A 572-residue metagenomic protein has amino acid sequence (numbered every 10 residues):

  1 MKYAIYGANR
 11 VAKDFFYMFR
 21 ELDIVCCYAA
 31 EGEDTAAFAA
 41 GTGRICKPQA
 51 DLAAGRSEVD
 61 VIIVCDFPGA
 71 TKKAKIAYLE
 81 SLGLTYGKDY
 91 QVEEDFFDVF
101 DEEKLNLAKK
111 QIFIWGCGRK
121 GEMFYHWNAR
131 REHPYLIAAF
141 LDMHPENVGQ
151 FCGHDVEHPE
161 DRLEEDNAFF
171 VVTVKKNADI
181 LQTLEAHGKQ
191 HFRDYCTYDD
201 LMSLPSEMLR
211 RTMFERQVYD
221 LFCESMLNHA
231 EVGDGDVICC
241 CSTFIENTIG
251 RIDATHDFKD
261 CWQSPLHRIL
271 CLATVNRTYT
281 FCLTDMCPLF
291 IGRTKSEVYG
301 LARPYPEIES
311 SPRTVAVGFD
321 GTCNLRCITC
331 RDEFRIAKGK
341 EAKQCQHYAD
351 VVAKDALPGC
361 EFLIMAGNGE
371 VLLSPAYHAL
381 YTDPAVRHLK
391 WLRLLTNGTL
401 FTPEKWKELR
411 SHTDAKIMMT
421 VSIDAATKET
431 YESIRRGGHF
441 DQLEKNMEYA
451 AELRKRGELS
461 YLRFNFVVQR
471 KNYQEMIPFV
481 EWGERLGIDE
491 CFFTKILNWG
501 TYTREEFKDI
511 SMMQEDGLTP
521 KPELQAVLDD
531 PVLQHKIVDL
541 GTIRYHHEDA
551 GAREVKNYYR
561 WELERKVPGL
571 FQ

Functional and structural regions predicted by a protein language model:
M1-L209: Hydrophobic, well-ordered beta-alpha structural blocks that scaffold small-molecule cofactor pockets
I5, V64, I114, V171-T173 (+9 more regions): Short beta-strand segments
A8-A12, F67-T71, C117-G121, P145-E146 (+13 more regions): Short, solvent-exposed loop/turn segments at secondary-structure junctions
C26, D101-E103, Y125, R130 (+4 more regions): Recognition helices and adjacent regulatory flanks at domain boundaries
E80, E185-G188, A385, R410 (+1 more regions): Non-catalytic positions within long, well-ordered alpha-helices that form the structural scaffold/packing of enzyme
S203-I238, F244-D253, G318-D320, G339-Q346 (+1 more regions): Radical SAM enzyme [4Fe-4S]-AdoMet core and its adjacent flexible, acidic and glycine-rich loops/tails across
R216, F244-L289, F571-Q572: Membrane-interface junctions of multi-pass transporters
T248-I249, D260, L289-M418, E429-M447 (+5 more regions): Conserved alpha-helical substructure of the radical SAM core
